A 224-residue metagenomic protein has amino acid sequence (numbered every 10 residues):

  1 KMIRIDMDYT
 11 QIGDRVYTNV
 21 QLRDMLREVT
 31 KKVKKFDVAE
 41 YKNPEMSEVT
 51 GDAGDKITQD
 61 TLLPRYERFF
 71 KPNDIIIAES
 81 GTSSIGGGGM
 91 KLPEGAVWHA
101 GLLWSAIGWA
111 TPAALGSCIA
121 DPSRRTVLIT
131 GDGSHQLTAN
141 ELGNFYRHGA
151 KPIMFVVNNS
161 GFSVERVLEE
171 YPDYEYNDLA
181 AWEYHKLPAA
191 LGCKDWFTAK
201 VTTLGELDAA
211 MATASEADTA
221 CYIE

Functional and structural regions predicted by a protein language model:
K1-N43, E169, M211: Glycine-rich, acidic loop regions that bind phosphate or pyrophosphate groups
Y9-R15, V97-A100, L137, E165-Y176 (+1 more regions): Short beta-alpha connecting loops at secondary-structure transitions that line or flank enzyme active sites
V20-M25, A139-N158: A short alpha/beta connector and helix-capping loop motif
K42-S123: Active-site diphosphate/adenylate-binding microenvironment
W109-T111, S134-E141: Short glycine/serine/threonine-rich phosphate/pyrophosphate-binding segments that cradle anionic phosphate groups
A113-S123, G143-A150, A190: Alpha-helix C-terminal capping segments
S123-L137, P152-V156: A short, small-residue-rich loop immediately preceding and capping a beta-strand
R147-E224: Thiamine diphosphate
